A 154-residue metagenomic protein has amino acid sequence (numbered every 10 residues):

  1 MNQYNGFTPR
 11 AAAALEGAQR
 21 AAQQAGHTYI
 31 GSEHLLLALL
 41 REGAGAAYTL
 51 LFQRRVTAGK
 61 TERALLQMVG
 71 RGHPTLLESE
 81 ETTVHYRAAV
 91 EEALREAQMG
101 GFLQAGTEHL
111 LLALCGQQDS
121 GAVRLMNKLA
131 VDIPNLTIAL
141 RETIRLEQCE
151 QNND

Functional and structural regions predicted by a protein language model:
M1-D154: Histone-fold recognition with a strong bias for associated Lys/Arg-rich disordered tails
